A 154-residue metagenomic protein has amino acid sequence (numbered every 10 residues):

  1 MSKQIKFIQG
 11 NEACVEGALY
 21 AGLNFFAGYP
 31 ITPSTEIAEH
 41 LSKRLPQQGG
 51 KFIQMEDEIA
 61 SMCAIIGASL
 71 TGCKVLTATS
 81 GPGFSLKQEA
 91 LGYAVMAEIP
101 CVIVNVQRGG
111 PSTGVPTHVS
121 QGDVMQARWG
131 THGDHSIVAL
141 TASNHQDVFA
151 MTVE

Functional and structural regions predicted by a protein language model:
M1-W129, H135: Thiamine diphosphate
I137-E154: Structural signature of the thiamine diphosphate
